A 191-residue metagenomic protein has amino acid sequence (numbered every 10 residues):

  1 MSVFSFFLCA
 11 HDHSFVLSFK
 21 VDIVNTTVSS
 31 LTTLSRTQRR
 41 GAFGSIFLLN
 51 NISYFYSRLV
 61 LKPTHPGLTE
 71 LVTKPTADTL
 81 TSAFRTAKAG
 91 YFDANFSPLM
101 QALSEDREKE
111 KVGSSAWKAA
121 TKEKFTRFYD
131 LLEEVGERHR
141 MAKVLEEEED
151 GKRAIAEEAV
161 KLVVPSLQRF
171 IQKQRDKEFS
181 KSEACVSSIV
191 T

Functional and structural regions predicted by a protein language model:
M1-T191: Extended alpha-helical "rod" scaffolds
